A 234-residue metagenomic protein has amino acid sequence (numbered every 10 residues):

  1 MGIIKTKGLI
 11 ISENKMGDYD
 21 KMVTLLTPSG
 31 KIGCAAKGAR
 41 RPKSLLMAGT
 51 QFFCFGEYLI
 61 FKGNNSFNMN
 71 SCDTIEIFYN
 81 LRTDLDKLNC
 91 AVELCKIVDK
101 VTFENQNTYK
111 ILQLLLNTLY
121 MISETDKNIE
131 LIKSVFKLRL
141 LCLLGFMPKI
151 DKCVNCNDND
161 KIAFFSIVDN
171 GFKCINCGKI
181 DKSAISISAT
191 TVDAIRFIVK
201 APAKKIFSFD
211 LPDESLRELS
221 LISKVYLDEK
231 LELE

Functional and structural regions predicted by a protein language model:
M1-E234: Non-catalytic alpha-helical scaffolds and adjoining flexible linkers that form interface surfaces for assembly
